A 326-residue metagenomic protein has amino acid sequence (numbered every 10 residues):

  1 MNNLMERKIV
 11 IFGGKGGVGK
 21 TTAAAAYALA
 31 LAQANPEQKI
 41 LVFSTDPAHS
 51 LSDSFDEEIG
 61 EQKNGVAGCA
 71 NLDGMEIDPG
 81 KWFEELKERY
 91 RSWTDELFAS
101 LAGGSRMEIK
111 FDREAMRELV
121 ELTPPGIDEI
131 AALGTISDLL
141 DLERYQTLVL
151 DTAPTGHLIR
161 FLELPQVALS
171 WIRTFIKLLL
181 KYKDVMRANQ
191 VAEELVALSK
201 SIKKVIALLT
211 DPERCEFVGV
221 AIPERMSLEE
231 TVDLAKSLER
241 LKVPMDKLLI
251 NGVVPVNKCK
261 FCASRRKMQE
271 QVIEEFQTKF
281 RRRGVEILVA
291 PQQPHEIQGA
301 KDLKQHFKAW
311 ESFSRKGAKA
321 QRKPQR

Functional and structural regions predicted by a protein language model:
M1-I11, K15-V18, A23-V149, T155-K203: Nucleotide-state-sensitive switch-loop elements of NTP-binding domains
N2-L4, I206-K319, K323-R326: C-terminal lobe/tail of nucleotide-utilizing enzymes
T45-A48, A153, N251-V253, Q293: Short loop/turn motifs enriched for small/polar and acidic residues
T147-D151, F307-W310: Short beta-strand-loop elements within alpha/beta enzyme cores that line or abut nucleotide/cofactor pockets
P154-T155, P223: Short glycine-rich anion-binding loops that position phosphate/pyrophosphate groups of nucleotides and phosphorylated
